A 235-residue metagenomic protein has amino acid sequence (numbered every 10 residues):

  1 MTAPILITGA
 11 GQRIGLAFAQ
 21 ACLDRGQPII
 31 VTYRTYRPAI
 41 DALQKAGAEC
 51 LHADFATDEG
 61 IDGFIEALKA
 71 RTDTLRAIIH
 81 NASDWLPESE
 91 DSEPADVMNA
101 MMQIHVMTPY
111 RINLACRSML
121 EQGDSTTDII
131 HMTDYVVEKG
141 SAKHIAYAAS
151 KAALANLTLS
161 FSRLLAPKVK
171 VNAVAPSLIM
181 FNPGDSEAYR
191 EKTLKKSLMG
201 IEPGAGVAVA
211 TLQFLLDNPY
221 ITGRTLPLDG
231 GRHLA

Functional and structural regions predicted by a protein language model:
G11-R13: Conserved glycine-rich cofactor-binding loop
K45-E59: Rossmann-fold cofactor-recognition segment
I79-P87, G231: Conserved NAD(P)H cofactor-binding loop of Rossmann-fold oxidoreductase domains
E88-M102, T193: Substrate-binding pocket helix/loop in short-chain dehydrogenase/reductase
A95, E121-A153, T158-A166, L178: Catalytic loop of short-chain dehydrogenase/reductase
K168-K170, T222-G223: Short, small/polar-rich loop/turn modules that mediate ligand/substrate recognition or access, typified
A205-L228, H233: C-terminal substrate-recognition "lid" of short-chain dehydrogenase/reductases
